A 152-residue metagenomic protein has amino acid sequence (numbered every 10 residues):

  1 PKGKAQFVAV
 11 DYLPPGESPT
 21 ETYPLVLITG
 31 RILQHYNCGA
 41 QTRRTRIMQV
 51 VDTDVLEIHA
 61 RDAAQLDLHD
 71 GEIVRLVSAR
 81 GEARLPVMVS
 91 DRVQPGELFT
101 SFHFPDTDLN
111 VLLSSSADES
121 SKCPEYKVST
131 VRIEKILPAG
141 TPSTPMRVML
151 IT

Functional and structural regions predicted by a protein language model:
P1-R46: Long, low-complexity segments enriched in small/aliphatic residues
T22, C38, R43-E57, R61-T152: Long, contiguous, secondary-structure-rich segments that constitute the structural scaffold of globular domains
